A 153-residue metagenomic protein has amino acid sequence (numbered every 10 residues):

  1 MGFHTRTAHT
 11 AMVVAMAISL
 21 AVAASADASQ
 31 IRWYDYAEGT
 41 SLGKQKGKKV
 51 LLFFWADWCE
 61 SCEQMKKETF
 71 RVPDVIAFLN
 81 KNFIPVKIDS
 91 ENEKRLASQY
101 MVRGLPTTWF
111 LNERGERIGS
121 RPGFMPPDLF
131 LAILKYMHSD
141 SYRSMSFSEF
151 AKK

Functional and structural regions predicted by a protein language model:
M1-R6: N-terminal secretory signal peptides that target proteins for export/translocation
A11-A21: Bacterial N-terminal signal peptides
Q30-Y34, V72-K94: Thiol-based oxidoreductase modules, predominantly thioredoxin-like and allied folds used for disulfide exchange
R32-K48, L79: A short beta-strand-turn-helix
K46-D57: Short active-site neighborhood of thiol/selenol oxidoreductases, capturing the structured segment around
K49, Y100-L111: Structural micro-motif
A56-F70: Conserved redox-active cysteine motifs that mediate thiol-disulfide chemistry, especially di-cysteine Cys-X(1-2)-Cys
W109-S144: Non-catalytic, surface beta->alpha helical segment in thiol-disulfide oxidoreductase systems
